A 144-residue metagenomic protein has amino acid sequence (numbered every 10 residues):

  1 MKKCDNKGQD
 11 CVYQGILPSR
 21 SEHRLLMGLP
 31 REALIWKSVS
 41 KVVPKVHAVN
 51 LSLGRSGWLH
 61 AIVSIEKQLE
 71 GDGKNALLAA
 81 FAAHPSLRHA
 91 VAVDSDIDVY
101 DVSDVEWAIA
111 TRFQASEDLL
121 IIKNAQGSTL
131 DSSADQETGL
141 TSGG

Functional and structural regions predicted by a protein language model:
M1-G144: Charged, compositionally biased interaction regions
